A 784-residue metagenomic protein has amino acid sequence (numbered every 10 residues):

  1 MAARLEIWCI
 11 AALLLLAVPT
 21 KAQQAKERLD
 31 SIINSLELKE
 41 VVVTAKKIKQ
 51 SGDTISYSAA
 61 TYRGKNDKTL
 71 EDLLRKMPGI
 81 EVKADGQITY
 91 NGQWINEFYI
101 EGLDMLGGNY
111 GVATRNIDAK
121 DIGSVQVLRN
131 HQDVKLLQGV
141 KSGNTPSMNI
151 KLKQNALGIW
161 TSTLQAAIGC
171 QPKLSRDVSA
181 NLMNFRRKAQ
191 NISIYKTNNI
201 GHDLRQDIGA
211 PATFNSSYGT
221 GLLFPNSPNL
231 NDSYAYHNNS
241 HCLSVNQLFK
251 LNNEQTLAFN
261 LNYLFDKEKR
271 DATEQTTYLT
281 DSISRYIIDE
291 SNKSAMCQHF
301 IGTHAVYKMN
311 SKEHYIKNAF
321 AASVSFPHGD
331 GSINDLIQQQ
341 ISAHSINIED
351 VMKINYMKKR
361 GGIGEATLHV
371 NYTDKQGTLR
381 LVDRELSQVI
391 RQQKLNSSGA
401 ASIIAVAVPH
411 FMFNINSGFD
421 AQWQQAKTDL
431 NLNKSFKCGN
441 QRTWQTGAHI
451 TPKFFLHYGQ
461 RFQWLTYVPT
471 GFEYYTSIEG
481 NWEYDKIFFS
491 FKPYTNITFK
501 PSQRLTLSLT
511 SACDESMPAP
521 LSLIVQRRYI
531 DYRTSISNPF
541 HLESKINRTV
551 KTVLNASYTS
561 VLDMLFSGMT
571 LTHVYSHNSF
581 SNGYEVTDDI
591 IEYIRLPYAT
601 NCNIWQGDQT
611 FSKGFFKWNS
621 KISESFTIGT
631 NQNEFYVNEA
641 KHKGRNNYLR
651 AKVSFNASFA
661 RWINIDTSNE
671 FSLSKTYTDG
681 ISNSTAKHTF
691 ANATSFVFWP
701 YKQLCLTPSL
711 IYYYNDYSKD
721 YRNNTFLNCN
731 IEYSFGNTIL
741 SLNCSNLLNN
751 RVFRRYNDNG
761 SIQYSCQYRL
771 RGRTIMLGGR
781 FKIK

Functional and structural regions predicted by a protein language model:
M1-C9: Bacterial N-terminal signal peptides that target proteins for export
A17-P19: N-terminal signal peptide c-region/cleavage motif recognized by signal peptidases
A22, R650-L673, D679-K784: Conserved C-terminal beta-signal and adjacent last beta-strands/turns of outer-membrane beta-barrel proteins
A22-E40, T44-P327, Q339-H369, S402-I415 (+10 more regions): Membrane-proximal, glycine/serine-rich, low-complexity loop/turn segments characteristic of large bacterial
Q138-V140, Y195, L204-A210, K269-Y286 (+14 more regions): Outer-membrane beta-barrel translocator domains and adjoining extracellular loop/strand segments of Gram-negative
I159-C170, N191, Y195, T470-T476 (+7 more regions): Transmembrane beta-strand segments that form the barrel wall of outer-membrane beta-barrel proteins
A235-H237, N292-H299, I337-I346, E385-L395 (+9 more regions): Replace "Gram-negative outer membrane beta-barrel proteins" with "bacterial and organellar outer membrane beta-barrel
L248-D266, A295-N334, Q338-W482, S490 (+8 more regions): Face-selective signature of the C-terminal outer-membrane beta-barrel domain
